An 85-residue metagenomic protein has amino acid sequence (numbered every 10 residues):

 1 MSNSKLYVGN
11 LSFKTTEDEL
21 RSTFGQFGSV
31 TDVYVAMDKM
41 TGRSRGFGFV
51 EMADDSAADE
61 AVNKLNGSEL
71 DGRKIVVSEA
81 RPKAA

Functional and structural regions predicted by a protein language model:
M1-R45, E51-A85: Intrinsically disordered, low-complexity RNA-binding regions enriched in Gly/Arg/Ser/Tyr
